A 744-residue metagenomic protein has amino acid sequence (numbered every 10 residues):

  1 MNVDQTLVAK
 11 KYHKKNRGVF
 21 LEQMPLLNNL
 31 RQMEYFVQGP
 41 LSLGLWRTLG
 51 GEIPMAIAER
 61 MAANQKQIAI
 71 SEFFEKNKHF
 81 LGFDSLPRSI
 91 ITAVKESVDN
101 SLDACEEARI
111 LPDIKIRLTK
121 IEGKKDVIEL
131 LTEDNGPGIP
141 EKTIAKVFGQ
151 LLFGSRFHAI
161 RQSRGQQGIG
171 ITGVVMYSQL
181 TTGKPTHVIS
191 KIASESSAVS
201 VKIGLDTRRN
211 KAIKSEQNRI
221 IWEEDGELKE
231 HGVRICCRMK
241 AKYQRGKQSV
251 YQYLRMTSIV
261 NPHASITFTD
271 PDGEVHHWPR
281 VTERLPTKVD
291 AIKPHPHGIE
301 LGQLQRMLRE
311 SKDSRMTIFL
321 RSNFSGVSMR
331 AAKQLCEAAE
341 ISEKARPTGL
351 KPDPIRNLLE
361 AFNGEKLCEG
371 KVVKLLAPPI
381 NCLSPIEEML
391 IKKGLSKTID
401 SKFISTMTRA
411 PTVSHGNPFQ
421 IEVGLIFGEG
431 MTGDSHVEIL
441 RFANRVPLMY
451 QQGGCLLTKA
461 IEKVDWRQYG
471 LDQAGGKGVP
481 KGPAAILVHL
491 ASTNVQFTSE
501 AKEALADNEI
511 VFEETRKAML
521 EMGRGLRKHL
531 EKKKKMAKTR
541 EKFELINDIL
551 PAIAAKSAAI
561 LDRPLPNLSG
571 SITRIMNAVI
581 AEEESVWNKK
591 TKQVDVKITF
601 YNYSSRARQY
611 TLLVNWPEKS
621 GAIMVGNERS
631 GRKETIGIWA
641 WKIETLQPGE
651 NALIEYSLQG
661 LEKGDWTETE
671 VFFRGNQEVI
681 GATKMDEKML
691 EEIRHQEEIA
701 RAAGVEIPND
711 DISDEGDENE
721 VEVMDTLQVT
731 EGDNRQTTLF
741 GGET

Functional and structural regions predicted by a protein language model:
I57-A58, I128-E129, T143, G154-R306 (+2 more regions): GHKL-type ATPase core
F73-V94: Conserved short strand/loop->alpha-helix "switch" segment adjacent to the catalytic nucleotide/phosphoryl-transfer site
P87-I114, T172-Y177: Conserved ATP-binding N-box helix of the HATPase_c
D134: Acidic ATP/Mg2+-coordinating residue in the GHKL
G138-P140: A short glycine-centered beta->alpha linker in the GHKL/HATPase_c
K214-E216, K242-Y253, T257-H263, T267 (+8 more regions): Charged regulatory segments coupled to nucleotide-binding catalytic modules in large multidomain enzymes
K590-R606: Short beta-strand elements of extracellular/lumenal beta-sandwich folds
I643-G681: Low-complexity, intrinsically disordered segments enriched in Ser/Thr together with acidic residues
